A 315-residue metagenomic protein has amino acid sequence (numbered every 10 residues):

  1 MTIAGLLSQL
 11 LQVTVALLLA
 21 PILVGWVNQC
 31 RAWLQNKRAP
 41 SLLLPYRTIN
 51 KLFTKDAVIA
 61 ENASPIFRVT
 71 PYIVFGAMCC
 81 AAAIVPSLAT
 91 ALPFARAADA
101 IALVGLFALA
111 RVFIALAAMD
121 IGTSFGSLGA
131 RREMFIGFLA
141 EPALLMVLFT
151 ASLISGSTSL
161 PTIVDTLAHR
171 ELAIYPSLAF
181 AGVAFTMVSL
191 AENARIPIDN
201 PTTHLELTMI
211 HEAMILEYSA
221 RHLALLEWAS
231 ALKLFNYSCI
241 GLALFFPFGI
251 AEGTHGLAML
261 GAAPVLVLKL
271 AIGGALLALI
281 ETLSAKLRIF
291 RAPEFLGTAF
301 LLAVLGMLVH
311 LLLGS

Functional and structural regions predicted by a protein language model:
S8-A20, A95-A108, E171-E192, G261-A262: Alpha-helical transmembrane segments
P21-C30, A108-A118, V183-N200, G274-T282: Transmembrane alpha-helical segments that form the membrane-embedded catalytic/substrate-channel core of multi-pass
N36-F53, N200-H222: Juxtamembrane inter-helical linkers in multi-pass membrane proteins
T48-F67, T123-L128, I215-H222: Cytosolic juxtamembrane amphipathic/interface segments immediately preceding and feeding into a transmembrane helix
L92-R96, T150-A181: Juxtamembrane/interfacial segments at transmembrane-helix boundaries in multi-pass membrane proteins
A102-A117, F138-S155: Mid-bilayer segments of alpha-helical transmembrane spans in multi-pass integral membrane proteins that mediate
L276-L302: Interfacial loop-to-transmembrane junctions
G306-S315: Juxtamembrane boundary at the C-terminal end of a transmembrane helix
